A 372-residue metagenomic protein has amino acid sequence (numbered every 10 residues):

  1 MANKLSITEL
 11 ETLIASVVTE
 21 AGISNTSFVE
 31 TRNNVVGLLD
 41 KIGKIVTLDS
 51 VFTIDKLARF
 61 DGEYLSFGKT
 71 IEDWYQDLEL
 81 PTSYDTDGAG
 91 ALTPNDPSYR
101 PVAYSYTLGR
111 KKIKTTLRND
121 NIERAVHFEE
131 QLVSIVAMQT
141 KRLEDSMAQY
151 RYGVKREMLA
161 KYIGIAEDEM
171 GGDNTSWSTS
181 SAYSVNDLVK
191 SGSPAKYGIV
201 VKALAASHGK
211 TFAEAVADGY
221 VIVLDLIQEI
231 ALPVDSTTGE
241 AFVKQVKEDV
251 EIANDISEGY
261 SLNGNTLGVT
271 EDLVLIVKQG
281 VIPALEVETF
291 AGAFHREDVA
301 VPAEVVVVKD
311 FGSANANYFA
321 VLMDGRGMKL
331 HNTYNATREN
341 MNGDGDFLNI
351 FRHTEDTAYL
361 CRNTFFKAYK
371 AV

Functional and structural regions predicted by a protein language model:
M1-L39, I282-V372: Extended, compositionally biased alpha-helical segments that mediate assembly or anchoring
L5-E9, T26-N33, G37, E130 (+4 more regions): Alpha-helix boundary/N-cap detector
I14-A21, N25, V46, V250-A253 (+1 more regions): Short, flexible helical or helix-coil boundary motifs
T26-E30, Q149-M170, E258-V269, V274: Short glycine-rich, low-complexity/disordered patches
L39-T115: Assembly/oligomerization interface modules of large self-assembling protein complexes
R100-G171, I350: Long, contiguous amphipathic alpha-helices that act as assembly "spine/axial" helices in icosahedral shell and virion
D173-D225: Tryptophan-rich substrate-binding surfaces of secreted polymer-degrading and adhesive proteins
S193, V216-E339: Extended oligomerization regions of viral-like shell subunits
